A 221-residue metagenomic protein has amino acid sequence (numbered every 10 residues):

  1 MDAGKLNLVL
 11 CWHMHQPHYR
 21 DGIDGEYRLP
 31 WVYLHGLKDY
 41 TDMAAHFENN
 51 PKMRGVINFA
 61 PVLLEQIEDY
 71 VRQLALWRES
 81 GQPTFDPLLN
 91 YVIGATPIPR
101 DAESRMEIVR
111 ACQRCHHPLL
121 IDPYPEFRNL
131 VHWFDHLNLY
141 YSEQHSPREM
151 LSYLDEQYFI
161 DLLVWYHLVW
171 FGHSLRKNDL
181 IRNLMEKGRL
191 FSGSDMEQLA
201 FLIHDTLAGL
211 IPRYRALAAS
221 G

Functional and structural regions predicted by a protein language model:
M1-G221: Catalytic cores of glycan-processing enzymes that make or break glycosidic bonds
